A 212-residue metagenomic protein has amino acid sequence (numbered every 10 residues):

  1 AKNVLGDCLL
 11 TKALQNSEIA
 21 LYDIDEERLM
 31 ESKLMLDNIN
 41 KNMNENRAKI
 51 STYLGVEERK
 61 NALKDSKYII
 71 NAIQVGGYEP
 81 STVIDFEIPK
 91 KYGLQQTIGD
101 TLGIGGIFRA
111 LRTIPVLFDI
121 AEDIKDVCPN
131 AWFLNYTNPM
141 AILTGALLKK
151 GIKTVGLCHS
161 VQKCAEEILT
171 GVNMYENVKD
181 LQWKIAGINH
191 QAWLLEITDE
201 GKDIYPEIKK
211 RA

Functional and structural regions predicted by a protein language model:
A1, E26-R28, W132-I142, S160-K163: Gly/Ser/Thr-rich loops at beta-strand to alpha-helix junctions that form or flank small-molecule/cofactor-binding
K2-K12: Histidine-anchored nucleotide/phosphate-binding helix
L10-A13, D37-N44, A62-K64, D126 (+2 more regions): Short, surface-exposed basic-aromatic patches at helix termini and helix-loop junctions that form
L10-R47: Glycine-rich phosphate-binding loop and adjoining beta1-alpha1-beta2 segment of Rossmann-like nucleotide-binding folds
S17, R112, K125-W132, I152: A short helix->loop->beta-strand "cap" motif at the edges of active sites that frequently abuts
N40-K67, Q74-G77, Q96-L102, L117-C128: A structured beta-alpha segment of the ubiquitous adenosine-cofactor-binding alpha/beta core
G77-R112: Glycine/threonine-rich flexible loop motifs
I152-K153, L157-A212: Substrate/ligand-engaging "lid" and interaction regions
